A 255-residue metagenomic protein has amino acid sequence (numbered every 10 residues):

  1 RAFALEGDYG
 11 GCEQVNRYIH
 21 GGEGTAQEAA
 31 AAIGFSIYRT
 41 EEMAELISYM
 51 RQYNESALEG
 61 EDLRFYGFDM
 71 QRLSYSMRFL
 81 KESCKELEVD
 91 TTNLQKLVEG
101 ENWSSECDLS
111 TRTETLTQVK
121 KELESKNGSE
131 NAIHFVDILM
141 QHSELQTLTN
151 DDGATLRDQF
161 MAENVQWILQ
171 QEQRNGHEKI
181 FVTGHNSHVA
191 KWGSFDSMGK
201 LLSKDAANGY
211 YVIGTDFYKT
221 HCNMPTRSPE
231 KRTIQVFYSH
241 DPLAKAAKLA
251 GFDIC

Functional and structural regions predicted by a protein language model:
R1-S56: Trp/Phe/Arg-rich N-terminal binding region typifying the photolyase-homology
A2-E6, R64-G67, K179-T183, Y211-G214: Structural recognition of the beta-strand scaffold that forms the well-ordered cores of secreted hydrolase catalytic
G10-E13, R72-Y75, S187-W192, K219-N223: Flexible loop/turn segments at secondary-structure boundaries
R17-E23, R78-L87, S194-G199, P225-I234: Short secondary-structure boundary/capping segments
A29-E41, W103-S104, S110, N150-L156: The substrate-binding groove and active-site-proximal loops of carbohydrate-active enzymes, especially glycoside
E45, Y49-Q52, S56-G67, Q71-D152: Long, well-ordered, tryptophan-enriched scaffold segments
S129-I180, S187: Alpha/beta-hydrolase fold catalytic core
T155, V189-C255: C-terminal regions of proteins
